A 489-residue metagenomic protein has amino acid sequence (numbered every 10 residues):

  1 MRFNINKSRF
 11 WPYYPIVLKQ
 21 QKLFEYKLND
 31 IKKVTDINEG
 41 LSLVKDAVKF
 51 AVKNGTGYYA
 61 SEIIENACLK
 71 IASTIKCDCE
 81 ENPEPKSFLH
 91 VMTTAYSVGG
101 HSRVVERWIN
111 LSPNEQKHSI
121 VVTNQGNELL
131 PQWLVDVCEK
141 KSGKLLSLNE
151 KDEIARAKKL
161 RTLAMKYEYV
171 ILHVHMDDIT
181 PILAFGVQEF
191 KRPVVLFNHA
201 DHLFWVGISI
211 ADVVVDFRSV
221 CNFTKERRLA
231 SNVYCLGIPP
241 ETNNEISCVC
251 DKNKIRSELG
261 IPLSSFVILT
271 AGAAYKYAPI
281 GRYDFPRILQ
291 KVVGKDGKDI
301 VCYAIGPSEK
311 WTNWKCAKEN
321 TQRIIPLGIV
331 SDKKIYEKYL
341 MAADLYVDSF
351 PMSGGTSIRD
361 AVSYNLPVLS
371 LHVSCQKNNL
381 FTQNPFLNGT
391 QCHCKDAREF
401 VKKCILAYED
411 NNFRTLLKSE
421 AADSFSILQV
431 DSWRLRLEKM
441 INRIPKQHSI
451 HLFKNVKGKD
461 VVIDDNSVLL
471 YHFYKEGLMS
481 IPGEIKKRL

Functional and structural regions predicted by a protein language model:
R2-S142, K295-D296: N-terminal subdomain of nucleotide-sugar transferases
R2-T35, K403-C404, D410-L489: C-terminal amphipathic helix plus adjacent low-complexity, charged tail appended to glycosyltransferase catalytic
D30-V34, L89-V91, R161-D178, V195-L196 (+1 more regions): Short N-terminal targeting/anchoring amphipathic segment
V44-Y58, S209-C235, N313-K315: A short, active-site helix/loop in glycosyltransferases that binds the activated sugar's phosphate group
G100-N110, N222-Q322, P326, V330-K333: Conserved catalytic-core segment of nucleotide-activated headgroup transferases in glycan assembly
N149-A157, P307-W311, I324-Y339, S353-G354: Conserved active-site histidine-acidic residue motif and adjacent donor-binding/catalytic loop of glycosyltransferases
R161-M165, S331-A343, S363: Short acidic alpha-helix that forms the nucleotide-activated donor recognition element in Leloir-type transferases
L345, S349-S426: Catalytic binding pocket for nucleotide-activated donors in carbohydrate/polymer assembly enzymes
